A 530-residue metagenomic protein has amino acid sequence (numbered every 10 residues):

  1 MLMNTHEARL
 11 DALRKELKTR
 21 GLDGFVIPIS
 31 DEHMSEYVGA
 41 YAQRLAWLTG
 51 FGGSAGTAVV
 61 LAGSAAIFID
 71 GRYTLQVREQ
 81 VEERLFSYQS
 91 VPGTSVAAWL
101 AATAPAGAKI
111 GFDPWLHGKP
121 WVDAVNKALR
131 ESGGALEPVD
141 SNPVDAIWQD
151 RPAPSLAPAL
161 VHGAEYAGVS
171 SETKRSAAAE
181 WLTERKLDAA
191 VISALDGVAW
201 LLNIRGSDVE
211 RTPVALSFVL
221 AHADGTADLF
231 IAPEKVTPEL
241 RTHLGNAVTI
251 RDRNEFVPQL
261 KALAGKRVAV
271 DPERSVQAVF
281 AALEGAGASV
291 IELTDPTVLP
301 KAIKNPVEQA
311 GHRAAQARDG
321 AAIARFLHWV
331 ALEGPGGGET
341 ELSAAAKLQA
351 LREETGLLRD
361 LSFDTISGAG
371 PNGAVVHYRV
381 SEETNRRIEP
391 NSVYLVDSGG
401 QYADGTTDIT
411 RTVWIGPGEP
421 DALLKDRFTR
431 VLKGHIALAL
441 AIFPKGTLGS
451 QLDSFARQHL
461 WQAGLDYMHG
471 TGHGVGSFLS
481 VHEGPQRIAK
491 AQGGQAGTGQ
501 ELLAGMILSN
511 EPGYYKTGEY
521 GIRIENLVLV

Functional and structural regions predicted by a protein language model:
M1-V530: Active-site neighborhoods and metal-handling regions in enzymes and metal-associated proteins
